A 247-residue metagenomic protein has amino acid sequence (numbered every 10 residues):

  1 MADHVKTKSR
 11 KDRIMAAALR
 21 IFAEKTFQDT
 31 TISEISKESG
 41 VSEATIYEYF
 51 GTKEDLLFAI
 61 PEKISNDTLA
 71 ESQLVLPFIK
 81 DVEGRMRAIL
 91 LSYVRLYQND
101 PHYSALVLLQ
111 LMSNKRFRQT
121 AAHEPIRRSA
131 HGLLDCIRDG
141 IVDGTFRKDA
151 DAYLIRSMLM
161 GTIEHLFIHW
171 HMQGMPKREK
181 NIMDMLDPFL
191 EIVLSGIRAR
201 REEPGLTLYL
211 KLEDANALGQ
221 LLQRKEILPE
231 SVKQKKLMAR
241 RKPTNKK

Functional and structural regions predicted by a protein language model:
A2, I60-A88, L134-V142: Amphipathic alpha-helical linker/stalk segments
R10-L19, I35, I60-I64, T68 (+1 more regions): Generic hydrophobic, amphipathic alpha-helix propensity
R13, I21-D55, A59: Helix-turn-helix
A59, Q73-H102, A152, R156-L159 (+1 more regions): Hydrophobic alpha-helical connector segments
N66-L69, Q73, F117-D143, Y153-I168 (+1 more regions): Amphipathic alpha-helical packing segments from all-alpha helical-bundle domains
Q98-F117, H165-M172: Amphipathic alpha-helical segments used for helix-helix packing
S104-L108, Q119-T120, D149, M175 (+2 more regions): Short, hydrophobic secondary-structure boundary micro-motifs
H131, D135-D143, I168, M172 (+1 more regions): C-terminal peripheral helix-coil segments that are non-catalytic and often amphipathic
